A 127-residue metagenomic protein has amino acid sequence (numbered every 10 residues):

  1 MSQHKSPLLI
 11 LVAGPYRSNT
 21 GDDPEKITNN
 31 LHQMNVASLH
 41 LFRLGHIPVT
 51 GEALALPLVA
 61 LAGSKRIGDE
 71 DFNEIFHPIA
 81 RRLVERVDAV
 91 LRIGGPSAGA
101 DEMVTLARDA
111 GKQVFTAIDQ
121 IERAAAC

Functional and structural regions predicted by a protein language model:
M1-C127: Catalytic phosphate/metal-binding cores of nucleic-acid and nucleotide-processing enzymes, i.e., regions that mediate
